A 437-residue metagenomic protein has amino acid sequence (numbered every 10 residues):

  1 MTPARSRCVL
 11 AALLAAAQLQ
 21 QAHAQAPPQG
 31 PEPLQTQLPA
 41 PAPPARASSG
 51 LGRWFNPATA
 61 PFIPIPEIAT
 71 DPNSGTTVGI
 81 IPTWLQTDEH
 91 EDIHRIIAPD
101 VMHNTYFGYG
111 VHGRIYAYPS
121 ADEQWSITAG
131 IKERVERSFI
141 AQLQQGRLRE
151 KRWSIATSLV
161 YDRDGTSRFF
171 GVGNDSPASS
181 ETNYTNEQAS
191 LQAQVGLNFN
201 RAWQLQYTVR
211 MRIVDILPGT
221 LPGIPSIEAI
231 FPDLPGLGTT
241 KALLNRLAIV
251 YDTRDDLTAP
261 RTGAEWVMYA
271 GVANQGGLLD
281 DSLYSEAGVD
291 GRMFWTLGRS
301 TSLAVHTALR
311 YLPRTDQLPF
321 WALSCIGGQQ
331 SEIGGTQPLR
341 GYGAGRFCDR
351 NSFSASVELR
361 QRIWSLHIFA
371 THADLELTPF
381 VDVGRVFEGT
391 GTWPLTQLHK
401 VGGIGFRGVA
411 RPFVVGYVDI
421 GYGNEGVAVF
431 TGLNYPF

Functional and structural regions predicted by a protein language model:
M1-V9: Bacterial N-terminal signal peptides that target proteins for export
A11-A12, A22: Cleavable N-terminal signal peptides
A22-I65, A69-G75: N-terminal periplasmic/intermembrane-space "pro-region" immediately following the signal or transit peptide
S49-F55, T83-H90, Y116-A121, Q144-R149 (+9 more regions): Outer-membrane beta-barrel proteins
W54-I63, A69-K241, Q337, V415-G416 (+1 more regions): Gram-negative/organellar outer-membrane beta-barrel architecture
E228-G238, A242-A370, D374-L375, F387 (+1 more regions): C-terminal outer-membrane beta-barrel translocator/porin domains of Gram-negative envelope proteins and their
P379-G389: Small/polar (Gly/Ser/Thr/Ala-rich) solvent-exposed segments that form structured loops/beta-strands/short helices used
E388-T390, P394-Q397, G408: C-terminal soluble interaction/assembly domains
